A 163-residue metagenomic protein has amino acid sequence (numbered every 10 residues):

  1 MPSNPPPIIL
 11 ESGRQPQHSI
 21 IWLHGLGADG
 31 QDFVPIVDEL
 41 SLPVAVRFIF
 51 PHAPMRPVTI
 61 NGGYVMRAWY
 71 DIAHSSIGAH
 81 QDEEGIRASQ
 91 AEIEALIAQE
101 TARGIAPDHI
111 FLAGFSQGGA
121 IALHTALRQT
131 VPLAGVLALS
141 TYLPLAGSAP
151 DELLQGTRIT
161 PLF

Functional and structural regions predicted by a protein language model:
P2-F111: Serine-hydrolase catalytic machinery in alpha/beta-hydrolase-like enzymes
E11, T141-F163: The feature captures the conserved acid-bearing segment of alpha/beta-hydrolase catalytic domains
P35, H124-R128: Active-site signature of alpha/beta-hydrolase-fold catalytic machinery across serine- and Asp/Cys-nucleophile hydrolases
P51-H52, A113, L137-S140: Alpha/beta-hydrolase-fold catalytic nucleophile elbow
A113-G118, A122: Gly/Ala-rich beta-loop-alpha elbow adjacent to hydrolase catalytic centers
I121-T125, G147: Hydrolases whose catalytic domains are alpha/beta-hydrolase-1, hotdog thioesterase, or metallo-beta-lactamase-like
V131-P144: A conserved short beta-strand
